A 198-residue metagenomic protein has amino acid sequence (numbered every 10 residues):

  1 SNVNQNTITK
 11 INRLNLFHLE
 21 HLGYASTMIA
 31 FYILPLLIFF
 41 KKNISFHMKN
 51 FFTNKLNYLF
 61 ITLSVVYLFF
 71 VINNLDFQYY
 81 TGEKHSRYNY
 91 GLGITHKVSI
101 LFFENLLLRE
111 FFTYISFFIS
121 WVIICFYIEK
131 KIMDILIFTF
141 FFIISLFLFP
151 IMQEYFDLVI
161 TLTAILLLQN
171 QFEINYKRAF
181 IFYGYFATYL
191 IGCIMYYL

Functional and structural regions predicted by a protein language model:
S1, T139-F147: Membrane-interface alpha helices of multi-pass inner-membrane proteins
S1-T95, G192-Y197: Membrane-lumen/periplasm interface segments of specific transmembrane helices in polyprenyl phosphate-linked
E20-Y32, G93-W121, I151-Q171: Hydrophobic/aromatic-rich transmembrane helices and adjacent perimembrane loops
L37-N50, W121-I132, L167-G184, L198: Membrane-interface junctions at the ends of membrane-embedded or membrane-associated helices
F52-Y67, K131-F142, F172-Y197: Signature aromatic-anchored transmembrane alpha helix within multi-pass, membrane-resident enzymes that catalyze glycan
F69-F140: Flexible internal linker/loop segments at domain or repeat junctions
F147-Y155, G192-L198: Membrane helix-loop boundary segments at the extracytoplasmic
